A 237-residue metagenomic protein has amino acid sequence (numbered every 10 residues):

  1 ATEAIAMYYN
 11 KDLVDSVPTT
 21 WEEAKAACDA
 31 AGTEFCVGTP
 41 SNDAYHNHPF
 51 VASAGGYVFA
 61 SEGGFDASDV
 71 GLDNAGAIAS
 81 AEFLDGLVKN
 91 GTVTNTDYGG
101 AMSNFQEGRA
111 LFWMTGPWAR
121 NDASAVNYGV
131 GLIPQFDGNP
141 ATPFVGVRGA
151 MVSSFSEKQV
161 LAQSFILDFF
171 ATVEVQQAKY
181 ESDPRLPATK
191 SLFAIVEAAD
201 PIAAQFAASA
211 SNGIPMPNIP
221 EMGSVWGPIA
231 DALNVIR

Functional and structural regions predicted by a protein language model:
A1-I5, E23-D69, G76, A110: Extracytoplasmic/periplasmic solute-binding protein
A1-I5, S16, W21-D29, G129-P134 (+2 more regions): Hinge/lid segment of periplasmic solute-binding proteins
I5-Y9, V51, A150-V152: Short glycine- and hydrophobic/aromatic-rich loop-to-beta-strand nucleating segment in the catalytic cores
D12-T19, Y57-F59, K89-N90, G138 (+1 more regions): Short helix-loop capping/hinge motifs at secondary-structure junctions, enriched in acidic/polar residues
T19-E23, V93-E107: Short helix-initiation/N-cap motifs at beta->coil->alpha
D66-N95: Glycine-centered hinge/linker elements that transmit conformational signals in sensory and ligand-binding systems
L111-G116, G129: Paired acidic/hydrophobic, glycine-rich loop segments that form the ligand-binding mouth/hinge of periplasmic-binding
W118-N127, F136-D231: C-terminal lobe and pocket-closing loops of periplasmic/extracytoplasmic Venus-flytrap solute-binding proteins
